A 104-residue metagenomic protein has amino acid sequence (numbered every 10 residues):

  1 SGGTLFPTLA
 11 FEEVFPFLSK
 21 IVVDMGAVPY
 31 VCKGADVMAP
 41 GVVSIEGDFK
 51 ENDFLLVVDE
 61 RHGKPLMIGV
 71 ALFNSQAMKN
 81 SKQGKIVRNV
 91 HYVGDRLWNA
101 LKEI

Functional and structural regions predicted by a protein language model:
S1-I104: Accessory RNA 3′-end/elbow-binding domains used by RNA modification enzymes
